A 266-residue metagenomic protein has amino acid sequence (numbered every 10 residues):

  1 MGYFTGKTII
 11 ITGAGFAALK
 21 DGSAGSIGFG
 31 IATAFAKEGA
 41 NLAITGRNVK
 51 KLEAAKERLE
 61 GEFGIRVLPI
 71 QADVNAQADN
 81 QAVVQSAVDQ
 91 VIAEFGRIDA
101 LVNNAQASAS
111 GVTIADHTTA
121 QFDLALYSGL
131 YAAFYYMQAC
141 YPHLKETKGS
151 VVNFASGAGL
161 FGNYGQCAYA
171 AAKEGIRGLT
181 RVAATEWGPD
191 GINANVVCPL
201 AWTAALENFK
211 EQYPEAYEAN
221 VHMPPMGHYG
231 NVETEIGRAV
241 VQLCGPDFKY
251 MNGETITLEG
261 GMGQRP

Functional and structural regions predicted by a protein language model:
G2-A43: Canonical Rossmann dinucleotide-binding motif of NAD(H)/NADP(H)-dependent dehydrogenases/reductases, specifically
K20, G111, F161, H222-M223 (+2 more regions): Short C-terminal tail/terminal secondary-structure segment of NAD(P)H-dependent dehydrogenase/reductase domains
D73-V74, E215-T234: Catalytic Tyr-x(3-8)-Lys segment
V112-I114, T118-D123, Y217-N220: Substrate-binding pocket helix/loop in short-chain dehydrogenase/reductase
M137, A172, T180: Active-site helix of classical SDR
S156: Residue(s) in the substrate-gating loop at a strand-loop-helix junction that position the organic substrate next
G188, N193, M251-G253: Short, small/polar-rich loop/turn modules that mediate ligand/substrate recognition or access, typified
